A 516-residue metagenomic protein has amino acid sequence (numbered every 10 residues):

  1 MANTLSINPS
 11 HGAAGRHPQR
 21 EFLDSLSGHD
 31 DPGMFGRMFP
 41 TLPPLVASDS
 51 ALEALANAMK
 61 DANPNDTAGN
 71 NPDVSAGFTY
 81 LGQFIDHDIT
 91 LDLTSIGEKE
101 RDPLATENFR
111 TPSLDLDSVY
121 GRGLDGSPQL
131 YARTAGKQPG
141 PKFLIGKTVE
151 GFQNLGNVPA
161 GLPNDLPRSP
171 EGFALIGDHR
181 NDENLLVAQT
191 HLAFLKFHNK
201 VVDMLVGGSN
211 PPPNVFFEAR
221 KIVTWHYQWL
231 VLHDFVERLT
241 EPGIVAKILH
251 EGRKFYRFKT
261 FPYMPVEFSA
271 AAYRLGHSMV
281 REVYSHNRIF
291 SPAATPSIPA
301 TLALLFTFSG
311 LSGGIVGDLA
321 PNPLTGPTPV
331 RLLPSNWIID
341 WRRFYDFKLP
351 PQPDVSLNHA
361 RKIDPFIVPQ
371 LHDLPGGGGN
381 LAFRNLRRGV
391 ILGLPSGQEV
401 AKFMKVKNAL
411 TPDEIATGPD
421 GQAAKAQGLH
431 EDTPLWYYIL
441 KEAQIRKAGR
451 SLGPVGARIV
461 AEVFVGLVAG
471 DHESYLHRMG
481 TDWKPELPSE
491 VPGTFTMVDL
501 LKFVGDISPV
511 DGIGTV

Functional and structural regions predicted by a protein language model:
M1-R180, N184-L185, D203-V516: Terminal regions of secretory-pathway proteins
L195-H198: Juxtadomain coupling helices with adjacent low-complexity linkers
